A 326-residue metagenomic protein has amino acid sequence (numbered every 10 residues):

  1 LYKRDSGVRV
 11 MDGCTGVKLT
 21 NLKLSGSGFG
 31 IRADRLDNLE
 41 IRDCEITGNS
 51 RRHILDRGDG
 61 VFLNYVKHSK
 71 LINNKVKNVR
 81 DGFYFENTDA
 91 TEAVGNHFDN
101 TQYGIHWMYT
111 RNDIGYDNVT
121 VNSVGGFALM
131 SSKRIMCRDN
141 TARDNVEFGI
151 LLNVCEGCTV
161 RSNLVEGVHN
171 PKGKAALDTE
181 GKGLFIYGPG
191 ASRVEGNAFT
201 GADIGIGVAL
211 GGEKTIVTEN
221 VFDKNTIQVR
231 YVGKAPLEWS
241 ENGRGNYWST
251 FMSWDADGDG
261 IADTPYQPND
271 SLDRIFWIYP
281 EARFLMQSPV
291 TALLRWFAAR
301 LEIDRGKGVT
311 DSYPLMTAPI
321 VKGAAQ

Functional and structural regions predicted by a protein language model:
L1, V10-S27, D34-N49, I72-K77: Parallel beta-helix/beta-solenoid
L1-K3, R9, K18, K23-G26 (+2 more regions): Extracellular polysaccharide-degrading/modifying enzymes targeting complex plant/algal/animal polysaccharides
Y2-V10, G26-A33, H53-N64, K77-Y84 (+6 more regions): Extracellular beta-strand/beta-solenoid scaffold signature
G13-C14, L19, I31, R35-L36 (+21 more regions): Parallel beta-helix/beta-solenoid
G28-R51, G82-Q102, G207-K224, S271-I278: A short, hydrophobic/aromatic-rich structural module that often spans a beta strand with its adjoining loop
D43, L164-Y187, S192-G196, T200-Q326: Functionally critical loop-and-helix segments that line ligand-binding/catalytic clefts of soluble enzyme domains
L129: Extracellular polysaccharide-recognition and catalytic grooves
